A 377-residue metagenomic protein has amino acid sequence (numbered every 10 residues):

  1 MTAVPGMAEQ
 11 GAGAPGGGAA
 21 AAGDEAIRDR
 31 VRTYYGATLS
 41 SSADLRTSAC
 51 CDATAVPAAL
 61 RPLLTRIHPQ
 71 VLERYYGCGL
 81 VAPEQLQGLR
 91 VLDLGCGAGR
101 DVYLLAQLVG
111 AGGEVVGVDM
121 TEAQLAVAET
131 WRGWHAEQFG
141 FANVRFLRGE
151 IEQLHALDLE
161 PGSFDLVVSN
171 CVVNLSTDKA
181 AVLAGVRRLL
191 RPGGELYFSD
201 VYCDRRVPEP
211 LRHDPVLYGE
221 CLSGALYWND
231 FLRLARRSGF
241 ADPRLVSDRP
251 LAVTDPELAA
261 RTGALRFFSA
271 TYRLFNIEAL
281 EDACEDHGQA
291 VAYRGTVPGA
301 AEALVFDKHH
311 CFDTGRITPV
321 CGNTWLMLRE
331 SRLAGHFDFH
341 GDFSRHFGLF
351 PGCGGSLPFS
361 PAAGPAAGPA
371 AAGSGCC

Functional and structural regions predicted by a protein language model:
T2-T54, C311, G322, L328-F359 (+1 more regions): N-terminal auxiliary segments of SAM/dcSAM-dependent transferases
C51-R90, L104, L108: Conserved alpha-helix/loop element of class I SAM-dependent methyltransferases that forms part of the SAM/SAH-binding
L86-L94, A98-A156: Class I SAM-dependent methyltransferase SAM/SAH-binding core
H155-L166: A short acidic, Gly/Pro-enriched loop at the edge of an enzyme's catalytic core that lines a small-molecule cofactor
D165-D178: A short SAM/SAH-binding and catalytic strip from SAM-dependent methyltransferases
A180-E195: A short glycine-rich, Lys/Arg-flanked "PGG" loop and its adjoining helix->strand segment in the class I
Y202-L222: Short, glycine-/aromatic-enriched active-site segment of Class I SAM-dependent methyltransferases
S238, R244-R249, D255-C377: C-terminal lobe and adjacent flexible extensions of AdoMet/dcAdoMet transferase-like proteins
